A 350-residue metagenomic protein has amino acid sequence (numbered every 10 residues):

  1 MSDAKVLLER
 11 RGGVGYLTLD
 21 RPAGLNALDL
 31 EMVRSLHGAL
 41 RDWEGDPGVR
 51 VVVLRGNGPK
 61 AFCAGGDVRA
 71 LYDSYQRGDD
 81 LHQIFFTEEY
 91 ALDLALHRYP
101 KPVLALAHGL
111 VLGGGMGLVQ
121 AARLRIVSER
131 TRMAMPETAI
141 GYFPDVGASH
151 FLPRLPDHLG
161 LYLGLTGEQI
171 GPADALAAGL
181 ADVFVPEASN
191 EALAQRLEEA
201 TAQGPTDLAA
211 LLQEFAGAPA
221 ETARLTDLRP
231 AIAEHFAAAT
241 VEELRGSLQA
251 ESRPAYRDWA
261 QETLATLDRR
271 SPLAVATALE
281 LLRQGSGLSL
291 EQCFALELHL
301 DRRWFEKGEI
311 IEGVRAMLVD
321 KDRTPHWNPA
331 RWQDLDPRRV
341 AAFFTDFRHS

Functional and structural regions predicted by a protein language model:
M1-R55, L94, T345, S350: Conserved CoA-thioester-binding segment of acyl-CoA-metabolizing enzymes
L54, D67, L118-V119, D174-A175 (+2 more regions): Hydrophobic/aromatic residues within transmembrane alpha-helices of multi-pass small-molecule transporters
G56-A91, A139-G141: Glycine- (often His-adjacent) and acidic-residue-rich active-site loop that binds/positions the CoA thioester
L96-I140, L163, G167-E168, P172: Glycine-rich beta-to-alpha active-site loop
A122-P144, G179-A194: Gly/Pro- and small hydrophobic-enriched strand-loop and loop-to-helix capping segments that sit at the rims
G147-H150, R154-D207: Contiguous mid-protein beta-loop-alpha structural module that forms a pocket-lining wall or clamp of enzyme active
V185-L267: Amphipathic alpha-helical blocks and their helix-capping loop/short-beta junctions
L248-D258, L267-S350: Long, low-complexity C-terminal extensions of enzymes
